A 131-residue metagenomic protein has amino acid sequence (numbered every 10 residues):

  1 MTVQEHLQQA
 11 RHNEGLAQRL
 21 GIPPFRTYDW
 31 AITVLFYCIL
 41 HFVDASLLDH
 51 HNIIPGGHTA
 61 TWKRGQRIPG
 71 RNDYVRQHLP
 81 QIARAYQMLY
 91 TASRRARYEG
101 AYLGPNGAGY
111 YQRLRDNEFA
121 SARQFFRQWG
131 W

Functional and structural regions predicted by a protein language model:
M1-W131: Terminal alpha-helical segments
